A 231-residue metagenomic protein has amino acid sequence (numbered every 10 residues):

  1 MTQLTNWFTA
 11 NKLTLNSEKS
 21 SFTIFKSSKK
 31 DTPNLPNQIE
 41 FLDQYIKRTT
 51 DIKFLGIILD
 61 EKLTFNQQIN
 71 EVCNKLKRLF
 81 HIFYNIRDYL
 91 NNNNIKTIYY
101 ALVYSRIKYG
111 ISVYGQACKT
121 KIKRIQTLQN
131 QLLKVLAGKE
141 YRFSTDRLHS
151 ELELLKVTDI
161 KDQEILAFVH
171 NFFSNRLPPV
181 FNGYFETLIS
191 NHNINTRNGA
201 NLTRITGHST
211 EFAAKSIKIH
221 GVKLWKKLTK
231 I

Functional and structural regions predicted by a protein language model:
M1, L15, I69, C73-L76 (+1 more regions): Hydrophobic packing residues in well-ordered alpha-helices of helical domains and bundles
M1-T5, T64, Q116: Catalytic palm subdomain of template-directed nucleic-acid polymerases, centered on the conserved carboxylate motif
T2, N6, L13-T50: Short, conserved micro-motifs composed of acidic
T2-T9, K77-Y84, I111, L133-K134: Structural signal for well-ordered, non-membrane alpha-helices
T5-T23, K121-T187: Short, charged alpha-helical motifs in flexible N/C-terminal segments and linkers
F8, F54-K62, L76, V103 (+4 more regions): Short, conserved catalytic/metal-binding micro-motifs enriched in Asp/Glu and His
Q44-V113: Basic, alpha-helical interaction scaffolds
A167, P179-I219: Amphipathic alpha-helical
